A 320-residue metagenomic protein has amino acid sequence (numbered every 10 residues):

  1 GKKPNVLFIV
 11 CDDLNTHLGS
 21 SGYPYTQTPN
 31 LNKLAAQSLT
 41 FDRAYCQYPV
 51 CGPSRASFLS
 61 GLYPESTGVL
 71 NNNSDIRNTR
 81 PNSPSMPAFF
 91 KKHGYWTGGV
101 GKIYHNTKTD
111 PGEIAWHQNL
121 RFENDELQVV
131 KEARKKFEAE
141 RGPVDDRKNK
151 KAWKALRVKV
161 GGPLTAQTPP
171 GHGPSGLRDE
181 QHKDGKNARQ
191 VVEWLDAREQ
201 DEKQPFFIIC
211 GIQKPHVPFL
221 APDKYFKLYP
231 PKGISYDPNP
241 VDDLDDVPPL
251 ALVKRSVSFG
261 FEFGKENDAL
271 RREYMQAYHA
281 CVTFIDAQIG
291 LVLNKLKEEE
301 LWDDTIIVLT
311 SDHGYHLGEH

Functional and structural regions predicted by a protein language model:
G1-H320: Formylglycine-dependent sulfatase
